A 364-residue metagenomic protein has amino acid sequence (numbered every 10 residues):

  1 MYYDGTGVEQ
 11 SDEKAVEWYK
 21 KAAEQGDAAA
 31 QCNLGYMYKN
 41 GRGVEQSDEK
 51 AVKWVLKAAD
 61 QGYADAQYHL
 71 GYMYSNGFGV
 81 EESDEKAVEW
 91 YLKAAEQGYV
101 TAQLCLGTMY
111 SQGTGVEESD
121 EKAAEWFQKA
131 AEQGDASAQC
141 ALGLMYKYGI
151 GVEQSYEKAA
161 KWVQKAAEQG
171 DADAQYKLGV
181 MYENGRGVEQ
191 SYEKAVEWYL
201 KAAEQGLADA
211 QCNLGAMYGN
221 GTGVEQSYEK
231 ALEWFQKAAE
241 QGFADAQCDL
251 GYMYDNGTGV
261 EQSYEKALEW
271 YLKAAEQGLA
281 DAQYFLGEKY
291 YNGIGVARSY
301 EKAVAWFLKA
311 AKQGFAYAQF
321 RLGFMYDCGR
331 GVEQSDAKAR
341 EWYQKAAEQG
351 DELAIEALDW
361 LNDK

Functional and structural regions predicted by a protein language model:
M1-D4, N33-N40, H69-N76, C105-Q112 (+7 more regions): Hydrophobic face of amphipathic alpha-helices that form TPR/SEL1-like repeat modules and related alpha-solenoid
Y2-T6, S11, E24-D27, N40-R42 (+26 more regions): Short helix-capping/linker turns of helical repeat alpha-solenoids
Y2-Y3, Y19, Y36, Y63 (+22 more regions): Aromatic (phenylalanine/tyrosine) cluster motif
V16, V52-V55, V88, V100 (+6 more regions): Short hydrophobic transmembrane-like helices used for membrane targeting/insertion
K345-K364: Terminal, low-structured helical/coil segments at or just beyond the last alpha-helical repeat
